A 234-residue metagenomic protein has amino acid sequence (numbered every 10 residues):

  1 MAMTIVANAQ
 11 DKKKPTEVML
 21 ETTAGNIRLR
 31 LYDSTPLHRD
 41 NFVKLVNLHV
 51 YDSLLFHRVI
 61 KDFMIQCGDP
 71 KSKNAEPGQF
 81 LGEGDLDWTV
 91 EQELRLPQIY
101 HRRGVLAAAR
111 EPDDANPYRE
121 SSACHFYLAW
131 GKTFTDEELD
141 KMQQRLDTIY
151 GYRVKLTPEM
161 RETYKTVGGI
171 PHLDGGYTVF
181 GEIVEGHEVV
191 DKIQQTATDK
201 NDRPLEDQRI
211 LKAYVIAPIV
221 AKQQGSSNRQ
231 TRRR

Functional and structural regions predicted by a protein language model:
M1-M3: Sec-dependent N-terminal signal peptides
I5-R234: Cyclophilin-like peptidyl-prolyl cis-trans isomerases
